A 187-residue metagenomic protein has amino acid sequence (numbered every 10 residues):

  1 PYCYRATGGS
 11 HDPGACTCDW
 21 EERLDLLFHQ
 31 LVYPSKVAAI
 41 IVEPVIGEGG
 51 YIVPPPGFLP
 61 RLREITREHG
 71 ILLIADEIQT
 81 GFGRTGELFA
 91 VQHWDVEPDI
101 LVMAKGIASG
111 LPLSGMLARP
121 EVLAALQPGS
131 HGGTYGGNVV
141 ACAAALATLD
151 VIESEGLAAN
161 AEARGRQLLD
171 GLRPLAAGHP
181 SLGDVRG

Functional and structural regions predicted by a protein language model:
P1-G187: Conserved N-terminal phosphate-binding loop of PLP-dependent enzymes in the Aspartate aminotransferase
